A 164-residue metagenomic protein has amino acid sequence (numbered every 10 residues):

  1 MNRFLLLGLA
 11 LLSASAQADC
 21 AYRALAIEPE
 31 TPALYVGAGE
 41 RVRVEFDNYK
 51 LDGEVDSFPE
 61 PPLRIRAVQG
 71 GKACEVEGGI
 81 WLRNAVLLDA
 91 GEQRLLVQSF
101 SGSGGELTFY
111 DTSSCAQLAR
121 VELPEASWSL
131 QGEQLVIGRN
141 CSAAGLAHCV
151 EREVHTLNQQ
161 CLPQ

Functional and structural regions predicted by a protein language model:
M1-F4: Positively charged n-region of N-terminal signal peptides that target proteins for export
L6-L9: Sec-dependent N-terminal signal peptides
S13-S15: N-terminal signal peptide c-region/cleavage motif recognized by signal peptidases
A18-Q164: Exposed acidic/polar residues on beta-strands and adjacent loops within beta-sheet cores, strongest in beta-propeller
